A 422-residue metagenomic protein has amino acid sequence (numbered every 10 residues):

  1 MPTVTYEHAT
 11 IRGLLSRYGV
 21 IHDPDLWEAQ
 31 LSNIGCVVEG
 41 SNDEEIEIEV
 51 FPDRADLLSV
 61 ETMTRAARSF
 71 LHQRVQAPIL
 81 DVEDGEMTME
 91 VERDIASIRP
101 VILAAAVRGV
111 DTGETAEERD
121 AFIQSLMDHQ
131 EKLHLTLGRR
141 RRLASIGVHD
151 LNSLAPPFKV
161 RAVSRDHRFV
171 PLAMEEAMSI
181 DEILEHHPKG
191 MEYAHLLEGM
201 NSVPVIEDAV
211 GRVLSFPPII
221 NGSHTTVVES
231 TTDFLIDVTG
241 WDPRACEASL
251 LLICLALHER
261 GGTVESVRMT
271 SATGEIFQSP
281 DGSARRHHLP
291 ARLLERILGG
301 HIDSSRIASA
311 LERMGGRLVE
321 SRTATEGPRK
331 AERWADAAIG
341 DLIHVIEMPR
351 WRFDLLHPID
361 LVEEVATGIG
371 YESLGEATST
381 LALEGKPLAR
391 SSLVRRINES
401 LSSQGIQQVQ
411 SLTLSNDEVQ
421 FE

Functional and structural regions predicted by a protein language model:
M1-G282: Long, basic N-terminal domains or extensions that often function in RNA/ssDNA interaction or organelle/cellular
P2-G13, G19-G40, E44-E47, F51-A104 (+4 more regions): Extended, well-folded interaction surfaces typified by the phenylalanyl-tRNA synthetase beta subunit core
